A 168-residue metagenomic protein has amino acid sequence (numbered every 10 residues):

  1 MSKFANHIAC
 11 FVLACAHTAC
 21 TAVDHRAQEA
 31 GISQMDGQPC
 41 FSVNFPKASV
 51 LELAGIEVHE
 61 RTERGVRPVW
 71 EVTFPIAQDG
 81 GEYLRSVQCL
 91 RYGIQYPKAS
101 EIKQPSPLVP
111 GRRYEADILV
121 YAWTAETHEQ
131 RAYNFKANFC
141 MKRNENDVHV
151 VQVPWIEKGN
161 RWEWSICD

Functional and structural regions predicted by a protein language model:
M1-C20: Sec-dependent bacterial lipoprotein signal peptides
C20-Q78: N-terminal export/targeting and maturation segments
T21-A27, K47, Y121-D168: Extended, polar beta-sheet/loop recognition surfaces of beta-rich domains that mediate binding to diverse ligands
P39-V43, E82-S86, L90, V150: Generic recognition of long tandem-repeat/solenoid scaffolds
G65-R67, Q95, F135: Boundary-flanking segments of nucleic-acid-binding domains in nuclear regulatory proteins
D79-R113, Y121-T124: Signal that preferentially marks extracellular ectodomain short beta-strand elements of beta-sandwich modules
